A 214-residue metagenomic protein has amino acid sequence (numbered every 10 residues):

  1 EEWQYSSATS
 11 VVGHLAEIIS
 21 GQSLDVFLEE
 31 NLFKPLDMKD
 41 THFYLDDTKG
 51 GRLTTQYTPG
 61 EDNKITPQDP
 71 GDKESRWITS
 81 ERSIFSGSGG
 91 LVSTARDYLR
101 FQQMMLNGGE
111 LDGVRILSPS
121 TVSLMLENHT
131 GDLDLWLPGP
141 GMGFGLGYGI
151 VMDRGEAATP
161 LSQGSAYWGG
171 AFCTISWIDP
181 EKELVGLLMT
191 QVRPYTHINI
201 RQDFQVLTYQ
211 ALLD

Functional and structural regions predicted by a protein language model:
E1-L161: Short, surface-exposed loop or secondary-structure junction motifs that flank catalytic or metal-binding residues
E61, P180-E181: Short, ordered coil/turn segments that flank beta-strands lining enzyme active or ligand-binding pockets
L146, G164, T174-S176: Residue-level detector of beta-strand structural context in well-folded domains
G149-I150, W177-D179: Short, well-ordered beta-strand micro-motif
Y167: Short, structured beta-strand/loop micro-motifs enriched in basic residues and often containing a Trp
G170-F172: Short, small/polar residue-rich loop motifs at catalytic or cofactor-binding pockets
I175-W177, E183-V192: Short, well-ordered beta-strand elements
V192-D214: Generic C-terminus detector
